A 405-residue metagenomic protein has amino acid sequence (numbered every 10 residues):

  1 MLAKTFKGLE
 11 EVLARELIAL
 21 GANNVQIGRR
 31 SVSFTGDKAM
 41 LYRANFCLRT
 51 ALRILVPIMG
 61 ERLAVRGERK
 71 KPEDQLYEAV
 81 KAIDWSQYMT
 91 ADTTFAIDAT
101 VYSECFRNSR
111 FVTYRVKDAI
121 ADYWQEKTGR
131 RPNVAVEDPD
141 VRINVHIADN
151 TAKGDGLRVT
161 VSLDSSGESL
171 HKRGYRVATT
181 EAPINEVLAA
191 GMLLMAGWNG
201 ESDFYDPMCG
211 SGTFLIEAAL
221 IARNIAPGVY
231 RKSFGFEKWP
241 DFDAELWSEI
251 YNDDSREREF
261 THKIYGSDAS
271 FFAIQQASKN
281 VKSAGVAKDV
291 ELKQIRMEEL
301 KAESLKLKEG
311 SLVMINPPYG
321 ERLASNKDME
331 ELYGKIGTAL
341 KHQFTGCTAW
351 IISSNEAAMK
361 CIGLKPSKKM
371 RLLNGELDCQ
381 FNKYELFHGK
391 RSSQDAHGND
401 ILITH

Functional and structural regions predicted by a protein language model:
M1-P139, T404-H405: Non-catalytic nucleic-acid substrate-recognition regions in nucleic-acid-modifying enzymes
A39-F46, A152, E168-H171, K390: Short, charged/polar, Gly/Pro-enriched secondary-structure boundary elements
Y102-C105, E168-S169, P318-R322: A short, flexible beta-alpha/helix-coil linker loop
H146-N150: Short beta-strand micro-motifs enriched in acidic
V161-M195: SAM-dependent Rossmann-like transferase core, predominantly class I methyltransferases with a strong bias toward
I184-K301, D328: Conserved S-adenosyl-L-methionine
I295-E299, E303, K308-T404: C-terminal catalytic and target-recognition region of SAM-dependent MTase-like enzymes, primarily methyltransferases
